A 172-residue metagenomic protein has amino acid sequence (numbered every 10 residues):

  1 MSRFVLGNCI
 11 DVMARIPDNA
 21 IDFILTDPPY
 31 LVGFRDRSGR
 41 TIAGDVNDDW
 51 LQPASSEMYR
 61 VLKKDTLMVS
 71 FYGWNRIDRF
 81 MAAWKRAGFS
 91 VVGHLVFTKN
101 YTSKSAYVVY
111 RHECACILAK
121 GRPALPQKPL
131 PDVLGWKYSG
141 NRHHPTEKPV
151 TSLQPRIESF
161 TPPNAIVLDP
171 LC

Functional and structural regions predicted by a protein language model:
M1-C172: Core catalytic lobe of class I
